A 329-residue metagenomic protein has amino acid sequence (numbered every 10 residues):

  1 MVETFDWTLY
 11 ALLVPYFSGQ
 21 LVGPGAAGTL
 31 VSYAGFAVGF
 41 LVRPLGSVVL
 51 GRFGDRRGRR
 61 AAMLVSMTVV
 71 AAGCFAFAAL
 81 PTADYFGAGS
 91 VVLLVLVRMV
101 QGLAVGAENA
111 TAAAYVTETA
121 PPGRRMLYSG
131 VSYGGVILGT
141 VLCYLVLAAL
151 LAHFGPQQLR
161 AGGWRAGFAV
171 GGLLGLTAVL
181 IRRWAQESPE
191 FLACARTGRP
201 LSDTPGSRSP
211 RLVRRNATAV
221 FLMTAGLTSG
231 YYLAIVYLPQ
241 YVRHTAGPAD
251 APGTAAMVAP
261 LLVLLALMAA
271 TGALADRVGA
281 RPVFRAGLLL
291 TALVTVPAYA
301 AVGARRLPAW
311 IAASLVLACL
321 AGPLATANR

Functional and structural regions predicted by a protein language model:
Y10-A11, V213-L265: Extracytoplasmic gate region of multi-pass secondary transporters
L13-L45, V92: Extracellular/periplasmic helix-loop-helix junction of adjacent transmembrane segments in MFS-like secondary
L45-R59, L267-A280: Helix-to-loop junctions at the C-terminal end of transmembrane segments in multipass secondary transporters
R56-T68, R277-L289: Cytoplasmic membrane-interface "Motif A"-like loop-to-helix N-cap segments of 12-TM Major Facilitator Superfamily
T68-G87, L289-R305: C-terminal ends and interior cores of transmembrane alpha-helices in multi-pass membrane transporters/permeases
F86-G106, P308-P323: Hydrophobic core of transmembrane alpha-helices in multi-pass small-molecule transporters, especially MFS/SLC-type
M126-L151, L174: Glycine-rich segments within core transmembrane alpha-helices of 12-TM secondary carriers
R281-N328: C-terminal transmembrane helical hairpin of 12-TM major facilitator-type secondary transporters
